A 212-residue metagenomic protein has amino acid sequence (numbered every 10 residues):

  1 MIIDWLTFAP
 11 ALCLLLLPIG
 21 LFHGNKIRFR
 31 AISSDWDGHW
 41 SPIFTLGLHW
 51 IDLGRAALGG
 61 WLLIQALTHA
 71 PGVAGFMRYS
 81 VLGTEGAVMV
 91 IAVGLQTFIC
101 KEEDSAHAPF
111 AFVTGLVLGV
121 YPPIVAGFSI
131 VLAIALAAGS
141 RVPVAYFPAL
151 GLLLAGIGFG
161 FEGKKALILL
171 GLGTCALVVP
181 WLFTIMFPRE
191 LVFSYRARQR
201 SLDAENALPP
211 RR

Functional and structural regions predicted by a protein language model:
M1-I91, F112-G139, P143-R212: Hydrophobic alpha-helical transmembrane segments
F98-E103, G163-K164: Membrane-interface helix caps and helix-loop-helix hairpins in membrane proteins
K101-V117: Anionic-ligand binding region
